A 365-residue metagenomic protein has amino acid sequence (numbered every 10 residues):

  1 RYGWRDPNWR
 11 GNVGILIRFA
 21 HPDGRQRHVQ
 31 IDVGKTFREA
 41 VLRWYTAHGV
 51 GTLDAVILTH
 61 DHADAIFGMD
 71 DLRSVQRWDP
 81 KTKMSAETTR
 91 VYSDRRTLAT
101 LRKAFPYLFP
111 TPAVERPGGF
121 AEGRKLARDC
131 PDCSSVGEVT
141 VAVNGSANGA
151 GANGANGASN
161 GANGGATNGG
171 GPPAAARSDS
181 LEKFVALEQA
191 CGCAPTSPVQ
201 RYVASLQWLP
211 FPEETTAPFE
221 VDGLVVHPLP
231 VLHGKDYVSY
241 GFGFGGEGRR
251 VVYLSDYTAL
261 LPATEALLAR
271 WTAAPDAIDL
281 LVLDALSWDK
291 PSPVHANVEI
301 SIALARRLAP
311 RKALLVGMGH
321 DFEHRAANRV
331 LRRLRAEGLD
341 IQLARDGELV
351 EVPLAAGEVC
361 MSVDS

Functional and structural regions predicted by a protein language model:
R1-V252, T258-A263, H324-D364: Binuclear metal-dependent hydrolase catalytic cores
L261-S365: Binuclear metal-ion centers of metallo-dependent hydrolases, dominated by the metallo-beta-lactamase
